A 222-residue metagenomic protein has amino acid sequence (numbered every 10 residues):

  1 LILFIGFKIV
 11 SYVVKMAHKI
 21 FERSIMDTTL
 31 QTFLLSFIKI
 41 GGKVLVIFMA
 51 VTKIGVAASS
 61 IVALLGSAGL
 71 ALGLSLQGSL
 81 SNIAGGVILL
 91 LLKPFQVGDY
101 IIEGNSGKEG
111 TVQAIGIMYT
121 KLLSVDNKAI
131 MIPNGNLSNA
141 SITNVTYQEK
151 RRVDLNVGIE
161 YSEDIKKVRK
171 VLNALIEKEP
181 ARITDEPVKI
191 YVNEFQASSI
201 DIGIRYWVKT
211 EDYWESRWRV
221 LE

Functional and structural regions predicted by a protein language model:
L1, M16-L91, V125, A129-K150: Membrane-contacting alpha-helices and adjoining membrane-interface segments in channel/transport-associated proteins
L1-V14: Hydrophobic alpha-helical transmembrane segments
K15, K170-A174, E222: Generic recognition of well-ordered alpha-helical segments within structured catalytic/regulatory domains
I38, V62-L65, I102, D185-V192: Glycine/charge-rich, flexible interdomain linkers and switch-proximal surface loops that mediate coupling
A71-G73, D154-G158, K189, D201 (+1 more regions): Short aromatic/hydrophobic contact patches that present stacked aromatics for nucleic-acid/ligand binding
I83, V171-L172, S216, V220: Hydrophobic alpha-helical membrane-association signature
I88-T184, W207: Soluble accessory domains appended to multi-pass membrane transport proteins
E163, T184-E222: Solvent-exposed, non-transmembrane regulatory segments of membrane-associated proteins
